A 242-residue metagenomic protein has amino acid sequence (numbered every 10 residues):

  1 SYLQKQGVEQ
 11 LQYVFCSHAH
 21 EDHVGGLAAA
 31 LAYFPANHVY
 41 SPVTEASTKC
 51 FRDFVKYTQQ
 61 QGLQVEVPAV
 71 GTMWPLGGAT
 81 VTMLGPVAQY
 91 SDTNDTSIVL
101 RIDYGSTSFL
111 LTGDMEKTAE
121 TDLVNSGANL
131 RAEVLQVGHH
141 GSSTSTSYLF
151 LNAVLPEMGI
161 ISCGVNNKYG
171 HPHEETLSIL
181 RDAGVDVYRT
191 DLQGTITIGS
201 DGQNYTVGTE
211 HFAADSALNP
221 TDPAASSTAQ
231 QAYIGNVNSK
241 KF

Functional and structural regions predicted by a protein language model:
S1-Y233, N238: Non-globular, low-confidence helical/coil segments that flank catalytic cores
K240-F242: C-terminal accessory/binding modules appended to enzymatic or scaffolding proteins
